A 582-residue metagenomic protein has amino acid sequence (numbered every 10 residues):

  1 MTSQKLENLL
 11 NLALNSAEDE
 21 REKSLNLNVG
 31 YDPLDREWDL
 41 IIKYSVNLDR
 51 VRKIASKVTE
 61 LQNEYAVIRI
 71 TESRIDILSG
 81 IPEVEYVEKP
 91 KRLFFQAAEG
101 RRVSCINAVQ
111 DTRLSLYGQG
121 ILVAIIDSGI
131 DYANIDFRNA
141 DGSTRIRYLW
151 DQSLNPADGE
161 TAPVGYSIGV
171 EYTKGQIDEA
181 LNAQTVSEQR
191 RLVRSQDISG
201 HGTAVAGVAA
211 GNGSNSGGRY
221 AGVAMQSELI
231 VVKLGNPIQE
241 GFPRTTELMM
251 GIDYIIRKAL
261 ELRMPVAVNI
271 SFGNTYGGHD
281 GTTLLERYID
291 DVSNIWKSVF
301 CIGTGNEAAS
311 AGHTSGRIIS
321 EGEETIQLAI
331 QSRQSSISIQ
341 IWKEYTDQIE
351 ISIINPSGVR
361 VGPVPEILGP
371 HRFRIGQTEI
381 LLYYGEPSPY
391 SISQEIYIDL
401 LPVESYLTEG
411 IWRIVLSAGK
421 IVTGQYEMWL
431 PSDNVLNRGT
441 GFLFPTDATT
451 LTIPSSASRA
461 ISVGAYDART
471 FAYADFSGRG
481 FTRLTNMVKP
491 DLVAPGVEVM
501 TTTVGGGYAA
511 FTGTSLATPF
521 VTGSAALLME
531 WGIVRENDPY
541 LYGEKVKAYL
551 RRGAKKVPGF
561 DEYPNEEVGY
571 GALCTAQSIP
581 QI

Functional and structural regions predicted by a protein language model:
M1-V67, S73-R113, Q119-L122, D141: Autoinhibitory N-terminal propeptides
D111-G118, R138-A140, Y220-A224, F242-A267 (+8 more regions): Mature extracellular/periplasmic domains of secretome proteins
T112-T246, R263, S335-I337, T346-D347 (+4 more regions): Subtilisin-like serine protease catalytic core
D127, G305, G513: Active-site glycine-centered loops adjacent to acidic/histidine catalytic or metal-binding residues that shape
N155, E160-A162, Y166-N182, I295 (+4 more regions): Extracellular S/T/G-rich loop segment that most often corresponds to the catalytic His/Ser-adjacent loop
A206-A209, G217, I230-I238, I256-V266 (+4 more regions): Hydrolase catalytic cores
V232-L234, I252-D280, G303-T304, S417-G419: Short acidic, glycine-rich surface-loop motifs adjacent to enzyme active sites
I396, I421-D433: Edge beta-strands of jelly-roll/beta-sandwich modules across compartments, strongly enriched in secreted/luminal
